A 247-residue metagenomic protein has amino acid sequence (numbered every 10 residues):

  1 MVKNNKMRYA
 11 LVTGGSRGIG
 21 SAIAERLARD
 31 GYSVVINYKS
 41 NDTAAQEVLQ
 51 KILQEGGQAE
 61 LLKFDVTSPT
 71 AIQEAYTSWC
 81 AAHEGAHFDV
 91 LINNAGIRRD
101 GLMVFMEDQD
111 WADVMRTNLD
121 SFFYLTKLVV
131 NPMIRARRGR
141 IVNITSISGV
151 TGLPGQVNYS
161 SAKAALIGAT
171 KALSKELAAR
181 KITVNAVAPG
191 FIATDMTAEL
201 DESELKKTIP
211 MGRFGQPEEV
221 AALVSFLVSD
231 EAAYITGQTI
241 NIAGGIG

Functional and structural regions predicted by a protein language model:
S16-R17: Conserved glycine-rich cofactor-binding loop
D42-T43, K63-A75, D108, E218-E219: The beta1-alpha1 cofactor-binding region of Rossmann-like NAD(H)/NADP(H)-dependent oxidoreductases
F88, L102-M103, E107-M115, L205: Substrate-binding pocket helix/loop in short-chain dehydrogenase/reductase
T126, A162, T170: Active-site helix of classical SDR
N131, K175-A179, A233: Alpha-helical segment proximal to the catalytic Tyr-Lys
S146: Residue(s) in the substrate-gating loop at a strand-loop-helix junction that position the organic substrate next
V150-T151, S203, K207, S225 (+1 more regions): Short C-terminal tail/terminal secondary-structure segment of NAD(P)H-dependent dehydrogenase/reductase domains
